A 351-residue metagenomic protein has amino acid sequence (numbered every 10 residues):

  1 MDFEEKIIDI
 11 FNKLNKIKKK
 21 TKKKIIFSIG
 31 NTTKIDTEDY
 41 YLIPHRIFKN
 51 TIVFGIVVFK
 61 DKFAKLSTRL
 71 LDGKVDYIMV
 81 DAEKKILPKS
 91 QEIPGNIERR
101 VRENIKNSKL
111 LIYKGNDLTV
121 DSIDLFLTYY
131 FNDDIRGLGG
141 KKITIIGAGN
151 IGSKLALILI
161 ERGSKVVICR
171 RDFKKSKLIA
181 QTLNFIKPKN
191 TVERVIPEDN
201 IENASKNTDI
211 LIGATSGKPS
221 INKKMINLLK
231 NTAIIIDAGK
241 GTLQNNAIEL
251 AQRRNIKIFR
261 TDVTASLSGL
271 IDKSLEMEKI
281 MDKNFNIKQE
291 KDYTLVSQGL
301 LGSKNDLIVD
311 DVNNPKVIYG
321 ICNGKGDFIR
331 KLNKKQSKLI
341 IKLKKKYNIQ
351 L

Functional and structural regions predicted by a protein language model:
D2-Y40: N-terminal basic/disordered segments at the start of proteins
K6-F11, N50-R69, V192-E202: A short, well-structured beta->alpha microelement
I7-I8, N15-K18, A238-T242, N246-L351: Adenosine-phosphate binding glycine-rich loop
S28-L138, D272-L275: Glycine/serine-rich phosphate-binding loop and adjoining beta1-alpha1 elements at the start of nucleotide-handling
S67, L155-A156, I248: Generic hydrophobic/aromatic pocket-lining and core-packing "Φ" positions
P88-G95, R100-S108, N116-D121, L125 (+12 more regions): Conserved mixed alpha/beta catalytic, RNA-binding, or beta-rich assembly cores of soluble enzyme, regulatory
Y129-G213: Glycine-rich phosphate/diphosphate-binding loop of Rossmann-like nucleotide-binding domains
N190-S266: Rossmann-like adenosine-cofactor binding region
